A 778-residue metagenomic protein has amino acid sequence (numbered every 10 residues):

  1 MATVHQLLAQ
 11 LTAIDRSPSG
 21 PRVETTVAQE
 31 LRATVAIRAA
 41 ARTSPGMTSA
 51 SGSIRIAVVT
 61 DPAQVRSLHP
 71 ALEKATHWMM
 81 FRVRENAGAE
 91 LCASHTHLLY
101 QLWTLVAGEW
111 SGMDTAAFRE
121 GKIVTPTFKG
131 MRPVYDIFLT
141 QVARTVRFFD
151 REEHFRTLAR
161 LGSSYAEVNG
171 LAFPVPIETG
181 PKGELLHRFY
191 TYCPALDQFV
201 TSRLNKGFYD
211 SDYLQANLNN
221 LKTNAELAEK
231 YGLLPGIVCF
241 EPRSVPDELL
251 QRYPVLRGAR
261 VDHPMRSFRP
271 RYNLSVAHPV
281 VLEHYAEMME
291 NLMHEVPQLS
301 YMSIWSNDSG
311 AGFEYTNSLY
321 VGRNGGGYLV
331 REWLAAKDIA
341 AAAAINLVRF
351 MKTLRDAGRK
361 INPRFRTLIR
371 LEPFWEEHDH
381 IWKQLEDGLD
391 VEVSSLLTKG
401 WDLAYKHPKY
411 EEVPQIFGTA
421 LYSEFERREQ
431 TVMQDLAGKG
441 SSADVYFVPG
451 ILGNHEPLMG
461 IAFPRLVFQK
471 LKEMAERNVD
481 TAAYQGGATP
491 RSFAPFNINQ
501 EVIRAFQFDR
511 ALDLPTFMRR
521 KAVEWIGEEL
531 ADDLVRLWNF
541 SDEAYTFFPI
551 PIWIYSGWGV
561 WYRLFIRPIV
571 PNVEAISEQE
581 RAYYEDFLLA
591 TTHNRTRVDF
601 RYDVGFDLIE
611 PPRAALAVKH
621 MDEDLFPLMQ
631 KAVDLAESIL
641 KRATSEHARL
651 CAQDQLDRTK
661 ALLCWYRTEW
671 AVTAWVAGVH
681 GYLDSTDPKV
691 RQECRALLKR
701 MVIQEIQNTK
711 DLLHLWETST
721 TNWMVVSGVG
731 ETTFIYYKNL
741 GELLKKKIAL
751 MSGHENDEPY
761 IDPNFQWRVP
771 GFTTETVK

Functional and structural regions predicted by a protein language model:
M1-E85, M113-G121: Acidic, contiguous N-terminal accessory segments
V4, L8-D15, G52-R55, G88-A89 (+8 more regions): Hydrophobic beta-strand segments of well-ordered beta-sheets in folded domains
D15-P21, I56-P62, C92-T96, D136-F138 (+4 more regions): Structural motif
V27-E30, T34, E73-H284, E290 (+6 more regions): Feature activates predominantly on carbohydrate-active enzymes
T60-P62, A172-I177, G487-P490: Short beta-alpha junction loops
R151, H294, K337-K778: Substrate-binding groove of N-acetylhexosamine-processing glycoside hydrolases
S202-L214, V321-A343, V413-S423: Glycine-rich tight-turn/loop motif centered on a GG-T
E283-M288, S423-R427: A Trp-anchored, charged/polar loop motif used as the substrate-binding/catalytic surface of acyl/ester-handling
